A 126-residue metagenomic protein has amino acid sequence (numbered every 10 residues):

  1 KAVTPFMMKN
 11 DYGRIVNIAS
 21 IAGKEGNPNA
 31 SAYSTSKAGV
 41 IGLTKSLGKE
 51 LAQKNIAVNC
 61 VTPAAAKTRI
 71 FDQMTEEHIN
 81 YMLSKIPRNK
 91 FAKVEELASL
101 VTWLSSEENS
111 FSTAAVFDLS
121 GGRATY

Functional and structural regions predicted by a protein language model:
K1, K45: A short, exposed helix-loop element centered on a Lys and neighboring polar residues
P5, K49-Q53, S110: Alpha-helical segment proximal to the catalytic Tyr-Lys
S20: Residue(s) in the substrate-gating loop at a strand-loop-helix junction that position the organic substrate next
K24, I41, K49, V58-Q73: Short, flexible catalytic-loop segment of classical short-chain dehydrogenase/reductase
E25, T102, T113-Y126: Short C-terminal tail/terminal secondary-structure segment of NAD(P)H-dependent dehydrogenase/reductase domains
E25-S31, Q53-K54, N89, E107: Active-site loop immediately N-terminal to the catalytic Tyr-X3-Lys motif of short-chain dehydrogenase/reductase
S36, T44: Active-site helix of classical SDR
I86-L97: A conserved structural motif in NAD(P)-dependent oxidoreductases
